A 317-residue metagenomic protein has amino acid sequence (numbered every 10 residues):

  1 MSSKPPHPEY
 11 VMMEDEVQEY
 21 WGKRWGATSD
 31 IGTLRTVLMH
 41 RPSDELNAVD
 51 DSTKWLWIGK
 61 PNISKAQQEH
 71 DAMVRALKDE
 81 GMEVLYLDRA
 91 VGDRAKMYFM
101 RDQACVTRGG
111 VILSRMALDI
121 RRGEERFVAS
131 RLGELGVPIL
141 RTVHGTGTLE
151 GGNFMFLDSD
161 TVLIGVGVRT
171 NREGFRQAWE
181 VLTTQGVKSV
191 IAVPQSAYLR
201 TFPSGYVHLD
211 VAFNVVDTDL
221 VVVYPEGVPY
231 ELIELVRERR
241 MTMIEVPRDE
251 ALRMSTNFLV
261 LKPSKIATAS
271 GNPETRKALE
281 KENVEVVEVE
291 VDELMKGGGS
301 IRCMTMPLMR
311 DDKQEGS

Functional and structural regions predicted by a protein language model:
M1-S317: The feature marks the mature, well-folded catalytic cores of soluble enzymes
